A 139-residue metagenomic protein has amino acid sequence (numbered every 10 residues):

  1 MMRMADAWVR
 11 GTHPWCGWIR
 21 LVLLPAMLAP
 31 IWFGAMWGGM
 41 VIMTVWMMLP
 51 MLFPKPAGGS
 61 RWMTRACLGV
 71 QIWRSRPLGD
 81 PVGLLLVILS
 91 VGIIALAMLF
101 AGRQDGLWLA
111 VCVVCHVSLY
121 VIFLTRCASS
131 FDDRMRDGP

Functional and structural regions predicted by a protein language model:
M4-W37: Long, highly hydrophobic alpha-helical transmembrane signal-anchor segments
I19-L28, G83-M98: Core segments of transmembrane alpha-helices that mediate helix-helix packing or line hydrophobic substrate/ligand
L28-V41, A97-A110: Helix-coil boundary and interhelical linker segments in multi-pass alpha-helical membrane proteins
G38-G39, L52-K55, P81: Structured domain cores in non-transmembrane regions
M43-P50, I88-M98, V113-F123: Hydrophobic core of alpha-helical transmembrane segments in multi-pass integral membrane proteins
L49-R65: Membrane-water interface of transmembrane alpha-helices
R65-L85: Juxtamembrane helix-capping/reentrant segments at transmembrane boundaries
Q104-P139: Glycine-rich, aromatic-bearing surface loops/beta-hairpins
